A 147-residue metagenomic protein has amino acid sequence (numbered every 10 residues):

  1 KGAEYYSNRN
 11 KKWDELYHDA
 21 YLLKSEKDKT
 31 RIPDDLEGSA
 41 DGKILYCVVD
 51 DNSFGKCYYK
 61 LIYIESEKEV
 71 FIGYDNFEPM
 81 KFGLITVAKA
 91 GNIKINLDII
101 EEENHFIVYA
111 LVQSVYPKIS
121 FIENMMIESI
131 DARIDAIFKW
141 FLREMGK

Functional and structural regions predicted by a protein language model:
K1-D51: Hydrophobic ligand-binding cavity/cleft-lining segments
E37-V48, E67-G73, F82-G83: Short, hydrophobic/aromatic-rich segments at coil-to-beta transitions
F54-K56, A88-I95: Amphipathic hydrophobic-ligand
Y58-E65, K94-I100: Hydrophobic/aromatic beta-strand elements that line small-molecule binding cavities or substrate pockets in beta-rich
G73-M80, L111-S114: Generic short beta-strand segments
G83-A88, S114-R133: A short acidic/glycine-rich loop-to-helix N-cap element
I93-Y116: Extended hydrophobic
I127-K147: C-terminal partner/receptor-binding element of secreted or periplasmic proteins
